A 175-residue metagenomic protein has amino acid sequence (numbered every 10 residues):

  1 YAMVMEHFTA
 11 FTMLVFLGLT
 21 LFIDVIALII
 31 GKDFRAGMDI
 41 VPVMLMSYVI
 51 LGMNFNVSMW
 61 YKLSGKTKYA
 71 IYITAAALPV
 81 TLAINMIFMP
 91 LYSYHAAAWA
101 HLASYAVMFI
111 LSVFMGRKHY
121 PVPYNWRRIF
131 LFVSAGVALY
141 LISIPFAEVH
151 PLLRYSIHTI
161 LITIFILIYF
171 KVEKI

Functional and structural regions predicted by a protein language model:
Y1-T74: Specific pore-lining/lateral-gate transmembrane helices of multi-pass inner-membrane transport and insertion machines
M3, T12, F16, Y48 (+5 more regions): Residue-level recognition of pore/gate-forming positions within transmembrane alpha-helices of multi-pass
F11, D39-V43, Y69-I73, A96 (+3 more regions): Alpha-helical transmembrane segments of integral membrane proteins
F16-D24, L82, M86, F109-R117 (+5 more regions): Membrane-embedded alpha-helical segments of multi-pass transporters/permeases
F22-R35, G65, F88-Y92, G116 (+3 more regions): Short helix-capping/hinge motifs at transmembrane helix termini and TM-loop junctions
V57-G65, V113-R127: Alpha-helical transmembrane segments
G65-K68, A75-I110, I144-I160: Membrane-interface helix-loop junctions in multi-pass transport and translocation proteins
A77-V80, R127-I175: Transmembrane alpha-helical segments of multi-pass transport proteins
